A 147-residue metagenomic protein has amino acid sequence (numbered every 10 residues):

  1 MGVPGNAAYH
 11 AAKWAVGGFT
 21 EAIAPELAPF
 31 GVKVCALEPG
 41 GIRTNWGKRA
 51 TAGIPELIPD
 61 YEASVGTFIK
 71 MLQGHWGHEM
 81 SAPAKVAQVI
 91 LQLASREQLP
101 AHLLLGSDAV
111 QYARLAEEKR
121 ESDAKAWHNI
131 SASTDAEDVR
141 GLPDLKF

Functional and structural regions predicted by a protein language model:
M1, A22-K33: Active-site-adjacent segment of SDR/Rossmann-fold oxidoreductases
M1-A8: Active-site loop immediately N-terminal to the catalytic Tyr-X3-Lys motif of short-chain dehydrogenase/reductase
A7, A15-G18: Conserved cofactor-binding/catalytic machinery of classical short-chain dehydrogenase/reductase
A12: Active-site helix of classical SDR
P29-P100: SDR active-site lid
W46-A50, R114-K119: Short aromatic-enriched loop/helix-cap "lid" or pocket-rim segments at secondary-structure transitions that line
V89, H102-Y112: Short-chain dehydrogenase/reductase
S122-F147: Non-catalytic terminal and boundary segments that flank Rossmann-like NAD(P)-dependent oxidoreductase
